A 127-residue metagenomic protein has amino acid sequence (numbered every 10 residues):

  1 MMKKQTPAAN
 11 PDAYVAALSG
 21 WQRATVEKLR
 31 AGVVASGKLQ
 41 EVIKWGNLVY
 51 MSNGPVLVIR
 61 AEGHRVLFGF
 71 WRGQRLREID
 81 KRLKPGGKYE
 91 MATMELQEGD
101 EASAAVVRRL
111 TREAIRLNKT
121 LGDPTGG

Functional and structural regions predicted by a protein language model:
M1-G127: Charge-dense, helix-prone N-terminal extensions
